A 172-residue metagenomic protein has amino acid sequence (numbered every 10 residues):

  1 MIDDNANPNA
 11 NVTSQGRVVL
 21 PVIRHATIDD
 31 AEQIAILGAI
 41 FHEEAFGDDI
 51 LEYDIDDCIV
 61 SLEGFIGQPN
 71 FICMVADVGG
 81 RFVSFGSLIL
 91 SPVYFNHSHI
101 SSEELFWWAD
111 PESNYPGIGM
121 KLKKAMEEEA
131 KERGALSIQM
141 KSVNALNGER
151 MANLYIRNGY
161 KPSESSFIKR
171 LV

Functional and structural regions predicted by a protein language model:
P21-I36: A short beta-loop-alpha structural element at the N-terminal edge of CoA-dependent acyl/N-acetyltransferase catalytic
H42-S61: Conserved GNAT-fold acetyl-CoA-binding loop/helix
E63-V75: A short helix-loop-beta-strand connector motif used in the catalytic cores of GNAT acetyltransferases and, in some
V75, R81-L90: Conserved beta-strand in the GNAT
V93-E104, P162-S163: A conserved beta-turn-beta hairpin within the catalytic core of GNAT-like acetyltransferases that forms part
L105-Y115: A short, internal acetyl-CoA/4′-phosphopantetheine-binding micro-motif in the GNAT/acyltransferase core
K121-L136: Conserved acyl-CoA
I138-R150, L171: Conserved beta-strand-loop-alpha-helix junction that forms the acyl-donor binding cleft
